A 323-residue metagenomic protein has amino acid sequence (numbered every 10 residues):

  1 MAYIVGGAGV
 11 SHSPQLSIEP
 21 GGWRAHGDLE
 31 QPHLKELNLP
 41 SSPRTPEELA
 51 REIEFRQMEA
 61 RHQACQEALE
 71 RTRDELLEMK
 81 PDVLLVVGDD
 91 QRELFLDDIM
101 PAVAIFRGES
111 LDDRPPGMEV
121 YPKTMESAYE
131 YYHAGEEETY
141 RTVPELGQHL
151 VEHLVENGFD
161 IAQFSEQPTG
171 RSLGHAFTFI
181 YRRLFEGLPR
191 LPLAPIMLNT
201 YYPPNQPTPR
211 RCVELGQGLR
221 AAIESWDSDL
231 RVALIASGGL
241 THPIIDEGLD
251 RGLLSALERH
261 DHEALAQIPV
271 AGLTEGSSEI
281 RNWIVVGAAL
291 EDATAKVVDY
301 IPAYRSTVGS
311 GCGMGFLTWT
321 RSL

Functional and structural regions predicted by a protein language model:
M1-M79, P101-Q217, A222-S225, I245-L323: Flexible, D/E/H-enriched segments
H12-P14, G88-Q91: Short glycine-rich, polar/acidic loop-and-turn segments at beta strand-coil junctions
D74, G88-D90, I99: N-terminal low-complexity, Ser/Thr- and acidic-residue-enriched intrinsically disordered segments
D82-G88, I196, L230-G238: Beta-strand elements within well-structured catalytic alpha/beta cores of enzymes that handle phosphate/sulfate esters
D90-R92, L240-T241: Catalytic metal-binding/acid-base residues of hydrolase active sites
L96: Active-site pocket-lining segments that scaffold enzyme catalytic pockets across diverse folds
E224, A233, S237, T241-D246: A contiguous pocket-lining binding segment that forms or flanks enzyme active sites
